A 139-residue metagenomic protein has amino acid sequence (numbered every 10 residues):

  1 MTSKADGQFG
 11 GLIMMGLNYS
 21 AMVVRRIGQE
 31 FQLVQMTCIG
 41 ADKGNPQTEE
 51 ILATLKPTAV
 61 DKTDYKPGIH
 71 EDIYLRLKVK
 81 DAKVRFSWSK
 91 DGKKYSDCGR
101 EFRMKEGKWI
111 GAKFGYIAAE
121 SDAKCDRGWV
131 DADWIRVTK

Functional and structural regions predicted by a protein language model:
M1-K139: Extracellular glycan-recognition regions
